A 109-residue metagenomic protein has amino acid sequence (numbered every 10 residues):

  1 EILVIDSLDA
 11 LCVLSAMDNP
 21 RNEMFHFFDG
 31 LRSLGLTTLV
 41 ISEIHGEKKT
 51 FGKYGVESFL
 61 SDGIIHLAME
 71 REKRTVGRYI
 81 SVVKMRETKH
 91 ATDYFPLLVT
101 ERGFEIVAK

Functional and structural regions predicted by a protein language model:
E1-L60, I64, R74: P-loop NTPase motor core
L67: Catalytic metal- and UDP-sugar-binding loop of GT-A-like glycosyltransferases, i.e., residues flanking the conserved
E70-K109: Conserved P-loop NTPase
